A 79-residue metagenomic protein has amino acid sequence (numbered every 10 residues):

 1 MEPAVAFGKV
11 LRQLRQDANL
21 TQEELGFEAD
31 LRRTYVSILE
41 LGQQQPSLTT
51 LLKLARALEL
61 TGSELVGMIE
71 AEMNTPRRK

Functional and structural regions predicted by a protein language model:
M1-A6, M73-P76: A detector for short, charged/polar N-terminal pre-domain segments
K9-E28: Short basic helix-loop element that most often maps to the first helix and adjoining turn of HTH DNA-binding modules
V10, T21, S47-T50, T61: Residues that mark the N-terminal boundary/hinge immediately upstream of a DNA-recognition element
L11, L25-G26, V36-L39, L65: Conserved hydrophobic/aromatic packing and binding residues within compact polymer-binding modules
E23, T34, L52: Residues within helix-turn-helix
D30, T49-E64: DNA major-groove recognition helix of helix-turn-helix/homeodomain DNA-binding modules
D30-P46: Recognition helix of helix-turn-helix/homeodomain-like DNA-binding domains that insert into the DNA major groove
R56, V66-K79: Short, charged recognition helix plus adjacent turn of helix-turn-helix-like nucleic-acid-binding domains
